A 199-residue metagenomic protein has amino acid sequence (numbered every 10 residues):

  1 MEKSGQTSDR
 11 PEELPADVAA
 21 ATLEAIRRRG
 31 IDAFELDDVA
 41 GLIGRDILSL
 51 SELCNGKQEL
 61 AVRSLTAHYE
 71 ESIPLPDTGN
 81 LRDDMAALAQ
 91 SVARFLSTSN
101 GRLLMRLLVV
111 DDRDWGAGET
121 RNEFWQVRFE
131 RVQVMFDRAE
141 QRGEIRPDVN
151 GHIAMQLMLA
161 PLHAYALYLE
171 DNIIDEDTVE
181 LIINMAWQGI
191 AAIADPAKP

Functional and structural regions predicted by a protein language model:
M1-E13, A194-P199: N-terminal intrinsically disordered/low-complexity leader segments
E2, E13, D17, A21 (+2 more regions): Helix-turn-helix
L14, K57, S64, L88 (+6 more regions): Hydrophobic/aromatic residues within well-ordered alpha-helical segments
L36, L65-S72: Short, basic, alpha-helical segments at the C-terminal edge of helix-turn-helix-like DNA-binding modules
I73-R102, A154: Hydrophobic alpha-helical connector segments
A89-L96, L104-R113, N184-I190: Helix-loop "lid/cap" segments that line or gate small-molecule binding pockets
R102-R106, G116-Q141, G151-I153: Amphipathic alpha-helical packing segments from all-alpha helical-bundle domains
Q126-F129, E140-M185, I193-P199: Hydrophobic/aromatic-rich alpha-helical bundle segments in the mid-to-C-terminal region
